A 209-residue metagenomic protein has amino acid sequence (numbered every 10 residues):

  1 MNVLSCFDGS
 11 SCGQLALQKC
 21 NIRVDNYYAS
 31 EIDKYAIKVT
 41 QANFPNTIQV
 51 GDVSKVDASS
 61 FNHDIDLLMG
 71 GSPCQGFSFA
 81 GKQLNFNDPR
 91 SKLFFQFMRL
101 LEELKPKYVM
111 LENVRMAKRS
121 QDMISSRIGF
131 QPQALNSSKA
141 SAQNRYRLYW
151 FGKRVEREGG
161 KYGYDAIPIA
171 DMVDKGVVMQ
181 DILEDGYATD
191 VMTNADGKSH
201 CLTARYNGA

Functional and structural regions predicted by a protein language model:
V3-K55: SAM cofactor-binding core of SAM-dependent methyltransferases, primarily the Rossmann-like beta-alpha-beta module
L4, L67-M69: N-terminal Rossmann-like NAD(P) cofactor-binding module of classical short-chain dehydrogenase/reductase
D8-G9, G71-P73: Glycine-rich His-Gly loop
A29, V50, M69, M110-L111: Generic enzyme active-site microenvironment
V56-L67, C74-A209: Class I S-adenosyl-L-methionine
